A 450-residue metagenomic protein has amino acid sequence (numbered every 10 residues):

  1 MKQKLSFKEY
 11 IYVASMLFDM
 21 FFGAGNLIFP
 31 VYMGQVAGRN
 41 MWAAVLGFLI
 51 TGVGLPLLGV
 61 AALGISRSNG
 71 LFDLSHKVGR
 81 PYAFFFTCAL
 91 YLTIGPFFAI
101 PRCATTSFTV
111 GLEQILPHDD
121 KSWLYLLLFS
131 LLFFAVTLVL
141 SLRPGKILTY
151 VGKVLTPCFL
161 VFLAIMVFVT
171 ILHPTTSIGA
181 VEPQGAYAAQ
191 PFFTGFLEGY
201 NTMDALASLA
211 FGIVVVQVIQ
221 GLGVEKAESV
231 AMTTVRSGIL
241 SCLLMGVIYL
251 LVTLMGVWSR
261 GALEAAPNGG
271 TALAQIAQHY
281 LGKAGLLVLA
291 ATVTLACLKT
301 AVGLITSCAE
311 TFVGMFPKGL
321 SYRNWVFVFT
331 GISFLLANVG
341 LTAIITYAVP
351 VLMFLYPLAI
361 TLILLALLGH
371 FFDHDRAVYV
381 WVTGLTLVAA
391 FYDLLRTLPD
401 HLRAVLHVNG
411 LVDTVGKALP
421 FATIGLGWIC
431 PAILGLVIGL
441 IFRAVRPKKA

Functional and structural regions predicted by a protein language model:
Y12-F22, L92, V169-T176, G185-V252 (+3 more regions): Hydrophobic, membrane-embedded alpha-helices of multi-pass small-molecule transporters
G54, L58, C158-T170, V235-R260 (+2 more regions): Selective recognition of specific alpha-helical transmembrane segments in multi-pass small-molecule
I65-N69, D73, L132-L155, G221-V224 (+2 more regions): Membrane-water interface regions at transmembrane-helix termini and the short interhelical loops of multi-pass membrane
G70-H76, I248-L298, I305, G314 (+1 more regions): TM-loop-TM module centered on a large, flexible mid-protein loop between adjacent transmembrane helices in multi-pass
P96, I100, L160-Y187, A205-L206 (+5 more regions): Hydrophobic alpha-helical segments and their helix-loop junctions in multi-pass secondary transporters
S141-T170, V349-I360, Y379-A389: Membrane-interface loop-to-helix entry segments
R143-V154, F192, V215-L244, A262-A274 (+1 more regions): Hydrophobic, small-residue-rich membrane helices and short re-entrant helix-turn-helix hairpins that build
H173, Q184, D375-A450: A generic transmembrane alpha-helix motif of multi-pass inner-membrane proteins
